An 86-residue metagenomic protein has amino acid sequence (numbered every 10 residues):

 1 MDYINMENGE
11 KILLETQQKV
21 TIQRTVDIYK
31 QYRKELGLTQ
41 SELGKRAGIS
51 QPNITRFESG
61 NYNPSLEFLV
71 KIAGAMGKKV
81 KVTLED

Functional and structural regions predicted by a protein language model:
M1-I28: N-terminal flexible/basic segments that precede or flank functional cores
Q23, K34-E35, N63: Short amphipathic helical patch at the helix-1/turn junction of helix-turn-helix
D27-K45, K71: Short basic helix-loop element that most often maps to the first helix and adjoining turn of HTH DNA-binding modules
E42, N53, F68: Residues in the helix-turn-helix
A47-N63: Recognition helix of helix-turn-helix/homeodomain-like DNA-binding domains that insert into the DNA major groove
E67-V82: DNA major-groove recognition helix of helix-turn-helix/homeodomain DNA-binding modules
